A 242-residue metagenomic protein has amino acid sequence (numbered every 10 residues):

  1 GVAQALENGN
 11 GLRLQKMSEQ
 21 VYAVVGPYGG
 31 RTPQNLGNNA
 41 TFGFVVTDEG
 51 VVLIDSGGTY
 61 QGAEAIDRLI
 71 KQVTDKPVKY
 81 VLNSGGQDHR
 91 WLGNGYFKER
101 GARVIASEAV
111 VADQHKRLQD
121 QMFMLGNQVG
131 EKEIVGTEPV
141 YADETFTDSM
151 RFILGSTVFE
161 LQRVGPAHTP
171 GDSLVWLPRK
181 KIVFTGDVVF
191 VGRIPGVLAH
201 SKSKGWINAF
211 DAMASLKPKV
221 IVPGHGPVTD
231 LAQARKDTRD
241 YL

Functional and structural regions predicted by a protein language model:
G1-Q4: N-terminal export signals
R13-M17, V45, S149-L154, P223: Short acidic-hydrophobic surface loop/beta-edge motif
K16-K71, S173-G186: Conserved beta-strand hairpin/beta-sheet module of binuclear metal-dependent hydrolase folds, prominently
Q20, V45, D55, I70 (+9 more regions): Divalent metal-coordination and catalytic microenvironments
V25-A40, Q114-K116, F123, G192-S201: Acidic/histidine-rich helix-loop elements that form or flank divalent-metal/phosphate-binding sites at the catalytic
G50-V52, S56-Y60, R151-I153, V158-D237: Metallo-beta-lactamase
R68-D143, S149-R151, P170: Active-site HxH/HxHxD metal-binding segment of metal-dependent hydrolases
K71, A234-L242: Short, electropositive alpha-helical surface patch
